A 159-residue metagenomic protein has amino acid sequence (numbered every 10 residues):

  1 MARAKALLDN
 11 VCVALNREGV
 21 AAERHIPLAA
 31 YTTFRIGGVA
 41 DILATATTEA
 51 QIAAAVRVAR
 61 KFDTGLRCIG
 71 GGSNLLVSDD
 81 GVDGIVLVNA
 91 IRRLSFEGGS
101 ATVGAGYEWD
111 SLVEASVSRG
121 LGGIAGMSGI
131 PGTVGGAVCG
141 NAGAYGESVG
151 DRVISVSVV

Functional and structural regions predicted by a protein language model:
A2-V138, A142-Y145, R152: Anion-binding (especially nucleotide phosphate/pyrophosphate-binding) glycine-rich loop and adjoining beta-alpha core
V158-V159: Transmembrane helix-loop-helix hairpins in multi-pass inner-membrane proteins
